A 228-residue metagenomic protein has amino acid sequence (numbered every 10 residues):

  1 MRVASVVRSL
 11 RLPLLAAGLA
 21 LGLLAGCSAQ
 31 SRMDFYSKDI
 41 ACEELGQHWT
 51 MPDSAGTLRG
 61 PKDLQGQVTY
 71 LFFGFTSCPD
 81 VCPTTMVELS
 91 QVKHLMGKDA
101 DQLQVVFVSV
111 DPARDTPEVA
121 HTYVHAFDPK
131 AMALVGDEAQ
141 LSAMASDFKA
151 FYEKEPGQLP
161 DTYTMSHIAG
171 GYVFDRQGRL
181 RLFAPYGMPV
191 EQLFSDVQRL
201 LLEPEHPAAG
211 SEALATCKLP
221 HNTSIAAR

Functional and structural regions predicted by a protein language model:
R2-L15: Bacterial N-terminal signal peptides that target proteins for export
L23-G26: C-terminal motif of bacterial Sec signal peptides marking the signal peptidase cleavage site
S28-Q30: Bacterial signal peptide processing site
G46-Q47, V68-T69, I168-G170: Short loop/turn microsegments at loop-to-beta-strand junctions
W49-T69: A short beta-strand-turn-helix
K62-L89: Short active-site neighborhood of thiol/selenol oxidoreductases, capturing the structured segment around
T84-M144, R228: Structural microenvironment flanking redox-active thiols in thiol-disulfide oxidoreductases
Q140-D196: Thiol/disulfide oxidoreductase modules built on the thioredoxin-like
